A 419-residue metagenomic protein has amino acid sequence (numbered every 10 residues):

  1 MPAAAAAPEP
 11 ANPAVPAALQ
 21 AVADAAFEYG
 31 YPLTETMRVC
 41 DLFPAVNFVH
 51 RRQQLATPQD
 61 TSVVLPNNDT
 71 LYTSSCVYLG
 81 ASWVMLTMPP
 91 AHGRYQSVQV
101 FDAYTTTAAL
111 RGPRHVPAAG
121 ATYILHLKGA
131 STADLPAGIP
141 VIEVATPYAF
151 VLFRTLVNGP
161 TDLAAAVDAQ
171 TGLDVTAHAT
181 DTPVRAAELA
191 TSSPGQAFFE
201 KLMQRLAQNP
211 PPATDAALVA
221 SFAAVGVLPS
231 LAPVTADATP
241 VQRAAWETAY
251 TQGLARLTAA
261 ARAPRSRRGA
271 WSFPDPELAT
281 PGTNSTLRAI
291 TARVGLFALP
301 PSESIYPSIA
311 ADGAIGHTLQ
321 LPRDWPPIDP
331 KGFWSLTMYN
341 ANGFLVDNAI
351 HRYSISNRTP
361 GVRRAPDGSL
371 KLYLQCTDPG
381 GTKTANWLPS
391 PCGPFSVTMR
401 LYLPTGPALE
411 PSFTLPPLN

Functional and structural regions predicted by a protein language model:
M1-A7: Bacterial/eukaryotic Sec-type N-terminal signal peptides
A7-N419: A compositional/structural signature for long, glycine/proline-rich flexible linkers and loops on extracytoplasmic
